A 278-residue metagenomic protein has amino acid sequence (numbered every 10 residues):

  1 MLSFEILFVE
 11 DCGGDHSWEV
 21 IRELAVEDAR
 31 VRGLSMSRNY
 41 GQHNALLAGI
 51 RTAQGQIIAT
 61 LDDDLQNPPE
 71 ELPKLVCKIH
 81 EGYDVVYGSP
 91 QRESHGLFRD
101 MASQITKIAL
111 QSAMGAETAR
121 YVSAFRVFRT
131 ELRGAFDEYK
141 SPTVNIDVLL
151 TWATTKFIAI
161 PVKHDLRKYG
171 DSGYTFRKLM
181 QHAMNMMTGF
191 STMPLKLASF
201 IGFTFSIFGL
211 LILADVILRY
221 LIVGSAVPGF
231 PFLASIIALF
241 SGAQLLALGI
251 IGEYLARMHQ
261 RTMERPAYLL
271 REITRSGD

Functional and structural regions predicted by a protein language model:
M1-F4, V86-G88, T118-V122, K196-S199 (+2 more regions): Short, hydrophobic secondary-structure boundary micro-motifs
M1-G13, L34-S35: Short beta-strand/loop segment that forms part of the nucleotide-sugar
E5, R30-R32, K156-I158: Conserved beta-strand segments of alpha/beta enzyme cores
E10-E19, L65-Q66: A conserved acidic beta->alpha catalytic loop
E23, R30-R38, Q42-T52, I57 (+2 more regions): Acceptor/aglycone-binding surface of glycosyltransferases and processive sugar-polymer synthases
N145-D278: Hydrophobic helical membrane-anchoring modules
